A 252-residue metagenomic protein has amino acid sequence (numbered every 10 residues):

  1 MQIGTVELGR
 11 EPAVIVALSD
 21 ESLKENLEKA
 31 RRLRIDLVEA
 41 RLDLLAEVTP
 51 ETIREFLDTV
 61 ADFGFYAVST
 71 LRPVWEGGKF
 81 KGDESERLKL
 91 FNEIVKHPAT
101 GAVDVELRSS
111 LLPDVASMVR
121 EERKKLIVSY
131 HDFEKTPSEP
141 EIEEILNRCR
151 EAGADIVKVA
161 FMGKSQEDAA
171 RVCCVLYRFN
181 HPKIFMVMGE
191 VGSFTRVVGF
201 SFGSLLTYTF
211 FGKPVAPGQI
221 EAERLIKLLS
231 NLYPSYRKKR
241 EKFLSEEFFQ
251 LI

Functional and structural regions predicted by a protein language model:
M1-E25, P234-L251: N-terminal amphipathic alpha-helix/helix-capping segment at the start of soluble metabolic enzymes
A17-S19, L37-E47, V95-L111, I127-P137 (+2 more regions): Catalytic beta/alpha-barrel core
L18-R32, G82-I94, S138-R148: Short, acidic/polar
L27-R34, E51-G64, N92-P98, P113-R123 (+2 more regions): Acidic (Asp/Glu)-rich catalytic clusters
L45-V60, E106-E122, P137-P140, K164-Y177 (+1 more regions): Active-site-adjacent beta->alpha loops and helix N-cap segments on the catalytic face of soluble alpha/beta enzymes
V60, A67-V105: Glycine/small-residue-rich loop that forms an oxyanion/phosphate-binding "nest" at active or ligand-binding sites
M118-D155: Histidine/lysine/aspartate-rich catalytic loop segments that bind and position anionic ligands
A170, C174-I252: C-terminal alpha-helical cap/extension of soluble enzyme domains
